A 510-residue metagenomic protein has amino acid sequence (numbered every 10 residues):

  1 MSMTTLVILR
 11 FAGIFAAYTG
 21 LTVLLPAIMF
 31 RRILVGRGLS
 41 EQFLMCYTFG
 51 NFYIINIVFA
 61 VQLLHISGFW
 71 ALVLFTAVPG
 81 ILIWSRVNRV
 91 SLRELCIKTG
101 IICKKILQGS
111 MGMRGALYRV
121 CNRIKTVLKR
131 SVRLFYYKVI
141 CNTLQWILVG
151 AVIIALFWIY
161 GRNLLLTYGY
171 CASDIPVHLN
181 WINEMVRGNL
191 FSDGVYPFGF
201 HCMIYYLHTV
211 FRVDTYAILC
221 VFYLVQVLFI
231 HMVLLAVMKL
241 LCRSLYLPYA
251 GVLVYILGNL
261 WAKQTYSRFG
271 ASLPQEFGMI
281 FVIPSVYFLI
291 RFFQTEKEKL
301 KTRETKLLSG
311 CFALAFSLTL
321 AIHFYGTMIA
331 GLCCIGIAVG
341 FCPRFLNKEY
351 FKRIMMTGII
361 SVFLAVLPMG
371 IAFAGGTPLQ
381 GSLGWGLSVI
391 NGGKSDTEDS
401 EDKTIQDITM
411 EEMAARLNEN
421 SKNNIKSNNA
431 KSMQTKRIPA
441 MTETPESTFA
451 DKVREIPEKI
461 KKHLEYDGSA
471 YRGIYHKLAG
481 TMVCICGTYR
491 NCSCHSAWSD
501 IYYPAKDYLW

Functional and structural regions predicted by a protein language model:
M1-I140, C486, R490, C494-Y502: Membrane-embedded, hydrophobic transmembrane alpha-helices
S2-T4, I66, M203-V225, I230 (+1 more regions): Juxtamembrane segments of multi-pass membrane glycosylation machinery that transfer sugars from lipid-linked donors
V23, C141-C171, I360-G376: Transmembrane signal-anchor helices characteristic of membrane glycosylation enzymes that use polyprenol
Y47-V58, V149-F157, F200, F222-K299 (+1 more regions): Membrane-embedded helix bundles of polyisoprenyl
A60, V177, S192-T215: Short hydrophobic/aromatic helix or loop-helix immediately within or flanking a transmembrane segment in polytopic
L165-C171, V186-H201: Membrane-proximal lumenal/periplasmic loop motifs of glycosylation machinery
V195, G199, R353, T357 (+2 more regions): Periplasmic/ER-lumenal interhelical loops and adjacent helix-loop junctions in multi-pass membrane proteins
I329-F363: Perimembrane helix-loop-helix junctions
